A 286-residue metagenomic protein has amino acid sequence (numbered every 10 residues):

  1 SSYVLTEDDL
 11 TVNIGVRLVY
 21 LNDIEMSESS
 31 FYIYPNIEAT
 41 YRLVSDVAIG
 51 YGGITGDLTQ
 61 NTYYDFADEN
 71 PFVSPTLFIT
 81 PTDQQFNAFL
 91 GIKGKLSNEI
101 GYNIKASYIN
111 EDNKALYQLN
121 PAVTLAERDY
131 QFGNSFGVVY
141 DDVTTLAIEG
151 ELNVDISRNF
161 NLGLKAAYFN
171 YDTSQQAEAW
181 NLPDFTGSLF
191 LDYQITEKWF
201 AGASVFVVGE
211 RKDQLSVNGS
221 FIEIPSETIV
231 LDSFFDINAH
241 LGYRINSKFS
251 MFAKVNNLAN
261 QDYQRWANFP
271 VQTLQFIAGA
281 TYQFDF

Functional and structural regions predicted by a protein language model:
S1-D8, G137: Outer-membrane beta-barrel transmembrane domain signature of Gram-negative proteins, especially the mid-to-C-terminal
T11, G15-F286: Exposed, low-structure sequence patches enriched in small/polar residues
